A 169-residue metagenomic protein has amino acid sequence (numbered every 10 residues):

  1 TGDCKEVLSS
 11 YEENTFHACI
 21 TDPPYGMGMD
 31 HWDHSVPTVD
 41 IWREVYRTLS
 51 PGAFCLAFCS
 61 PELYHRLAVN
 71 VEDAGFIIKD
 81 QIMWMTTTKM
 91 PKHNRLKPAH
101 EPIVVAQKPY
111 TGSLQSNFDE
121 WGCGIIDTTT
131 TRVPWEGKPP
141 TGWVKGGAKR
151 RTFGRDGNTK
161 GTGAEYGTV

Functional and structural regions predicted by a protein language model:
T1-V169: Core catalytic lobe of class I
